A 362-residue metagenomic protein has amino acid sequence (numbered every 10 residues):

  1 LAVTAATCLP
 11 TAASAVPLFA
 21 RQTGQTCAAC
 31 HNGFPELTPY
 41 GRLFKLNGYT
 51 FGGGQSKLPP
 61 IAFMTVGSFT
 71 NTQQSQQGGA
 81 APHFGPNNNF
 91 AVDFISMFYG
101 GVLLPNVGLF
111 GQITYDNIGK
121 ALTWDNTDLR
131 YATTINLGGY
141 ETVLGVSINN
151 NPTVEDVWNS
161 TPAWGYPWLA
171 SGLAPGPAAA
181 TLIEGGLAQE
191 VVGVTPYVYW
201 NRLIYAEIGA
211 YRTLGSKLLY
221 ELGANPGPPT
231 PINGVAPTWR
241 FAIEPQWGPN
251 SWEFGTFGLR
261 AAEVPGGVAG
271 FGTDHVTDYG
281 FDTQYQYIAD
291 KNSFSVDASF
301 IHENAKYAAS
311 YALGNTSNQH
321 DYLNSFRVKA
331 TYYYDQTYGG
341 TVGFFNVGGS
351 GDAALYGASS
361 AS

Functional and structural regions predicted by a protein language model:
L1-T7: Bacterial N-terminal signal peptides
A13-A20: Boundary at the C-terminal end of the N-terminal hydrophobic targeting segment
Q25-F34: The canonical Cys-X-X-Cys-His
L37-V66: Gly/Gly-Pro-rich "capping" loops immediately C-terminal to redox-active cysteine motifs in periplasmic/lumenal
T38-P39, I61-Q74, F84-S216, N233-T238 (+5 more regions): Outer membrane beta-barrel
A81-F84, T114-D116, A179-L182, L222-P228 (+3 more regions): Extracellular loop and loop/strand-boundary signature of outer-membrane beta-barrel proteins
P249-S362: Detector for outer-membrane/organellar transmembrane beta-barrel domains, recognizing the amphipathic beta-strand
